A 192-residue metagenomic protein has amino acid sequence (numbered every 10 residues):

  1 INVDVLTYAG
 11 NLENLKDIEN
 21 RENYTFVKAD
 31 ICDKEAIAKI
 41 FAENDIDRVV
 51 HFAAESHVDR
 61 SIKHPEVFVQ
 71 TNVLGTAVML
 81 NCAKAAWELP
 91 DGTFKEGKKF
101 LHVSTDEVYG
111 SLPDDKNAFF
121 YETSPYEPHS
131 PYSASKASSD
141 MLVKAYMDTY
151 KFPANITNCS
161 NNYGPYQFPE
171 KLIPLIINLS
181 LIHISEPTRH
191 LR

Functional and structural regions predicted by a protein language model:
I1-N2, V27, A54, V69 (+1 more regions): Conserved Rossmann-like nucleotide-binding pocket used by diverse enzymes that bind dinucleotide cofactors
I1-R48: N-terminal Rossmann/SDR dinucleotide-binding element
V5-T7, C32, E55, D106 (+1 more regions): Short beta-to-alpha linker loops that shape the active-site pocket of alpha/beta-hydrolase fold enzymes
G10, F52-A53, S104, T188: Glycine-rich, N-terminal phosphate-binding loop of Rossmann-like dinucleotide-binding domains
I31-T71: NAD(P)H-binding glycine-rich loop region in Rossmannoid oxidoreductase-like domains and their noncatalytic homologs
K63-N81, P90-H102, E107-Y163, Q167-P169: Catalytic helix-loop patch of NAD(P)-dependent Rossmann-fold dehydrogenases
I182-R192: Single conserved hydrophobic/aromatic residue that forms the stacking wall/gate of nucleotide- or nucleobase-binding
